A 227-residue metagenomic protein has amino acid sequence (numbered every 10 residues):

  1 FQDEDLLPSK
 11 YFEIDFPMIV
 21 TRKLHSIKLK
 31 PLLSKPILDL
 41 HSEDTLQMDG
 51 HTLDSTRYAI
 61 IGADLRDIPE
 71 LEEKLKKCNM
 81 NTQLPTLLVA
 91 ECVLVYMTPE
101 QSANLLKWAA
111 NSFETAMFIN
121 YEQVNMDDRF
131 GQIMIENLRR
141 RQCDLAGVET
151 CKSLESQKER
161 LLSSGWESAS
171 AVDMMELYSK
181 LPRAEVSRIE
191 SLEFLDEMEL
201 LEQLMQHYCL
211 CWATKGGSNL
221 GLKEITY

Functional and structural regions predicted by a protein language model:
F1-Y227: Alpha-helical subdomain
